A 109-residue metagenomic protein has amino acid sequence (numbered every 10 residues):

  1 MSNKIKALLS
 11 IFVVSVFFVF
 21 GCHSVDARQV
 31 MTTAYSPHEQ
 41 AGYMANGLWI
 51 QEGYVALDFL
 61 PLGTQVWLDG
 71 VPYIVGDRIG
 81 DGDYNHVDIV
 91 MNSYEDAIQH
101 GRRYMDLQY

Functional and structural regions predicted by a protein language model:
S2-H23: Sec-dependent N-terminal signal peptides of Gram-positive bacterial secreted proteins and lipoproteins
C22-Y109: Solvent-exposed, well-ordered loop and adjacent helix/strand elements within mature globular domains that form
